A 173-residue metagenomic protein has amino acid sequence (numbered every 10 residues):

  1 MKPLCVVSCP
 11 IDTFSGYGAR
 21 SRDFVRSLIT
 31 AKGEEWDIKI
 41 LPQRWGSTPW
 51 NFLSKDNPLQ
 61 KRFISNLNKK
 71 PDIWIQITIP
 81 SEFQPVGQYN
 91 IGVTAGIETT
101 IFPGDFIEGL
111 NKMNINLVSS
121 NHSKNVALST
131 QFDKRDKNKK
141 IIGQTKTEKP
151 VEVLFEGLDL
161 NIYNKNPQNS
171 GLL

Functional and structural regions predicted by a protein language model:
M1-I73: N-terminal pre-catalytic "stem/leader" segment of glycosyltransferase-like enzymes
K2-P3, Q88, L173: Nucleotide donor/acceptor-binding cores
V6, G46-V126: Extended catalytic core of nucleotide-activated donor transferases of GT-like folds
Y17-S21, P49-L53, P103-G104, A127-T130 (+1 more regions): A short acidic (Asp/Glu
L41, V93, L154: Hydrophobic residues at beta-strand termini and immediately following loops that shape nucleotide-binding pockets
K55, Q131-R135, P167-G171: Short secondary-structure boundary/capping segments
N114-K149: A short, active-site helix/loop in glycosyltransferases that binds the activated sugar's phosphate group
I142-L173: Acidic anion/phosphate-binding donor-loop and adjacent secondary structure in glycosyltransferase catalytic cores
